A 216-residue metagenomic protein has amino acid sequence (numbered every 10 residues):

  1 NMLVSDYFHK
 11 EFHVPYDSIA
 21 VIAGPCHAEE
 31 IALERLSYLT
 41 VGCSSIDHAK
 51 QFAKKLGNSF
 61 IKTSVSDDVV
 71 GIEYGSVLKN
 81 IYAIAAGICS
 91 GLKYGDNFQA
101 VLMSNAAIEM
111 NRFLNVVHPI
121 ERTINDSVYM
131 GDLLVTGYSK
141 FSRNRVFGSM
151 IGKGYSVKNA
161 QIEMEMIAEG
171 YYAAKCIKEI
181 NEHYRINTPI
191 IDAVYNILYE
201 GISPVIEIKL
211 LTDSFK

Functional and structural regions predicted by a protein language model:
N1-E34, F52-K54: Rossmann-like NAD(P)(H) cofactor-binding subdomain of soluble oxidoreductases
I22-P25, C43-S45, S66-D68, A86-I88 (+2 more regions): Fold-independent oxyanion-binding glycine-rich loops and adjacent beta-strand/coil segments at enzyme active sites
P25-I31, S59-A83, I120-M130: Conserved Rossmann-fold dehydrogenase catalytic segment
A32-K50, A86-V101: Short beta-strand and adjoining strand-loop segment in the mid-core of the Rossmann-like NAD(P)-dependent dehydrogenase
F52-K54, F60, S64-V65, L78 (+2 more regions): Catalytic, metal-anchored helix/loop core of enzyme active sites in primary metabolism
K79, A86-S90, N115-K216: NAD(P)-dependent Rossmann-like dehydrogenase/reductase catalytic/cofactor-binding core
N97-A107, M166: Active-site pocket-shaping loop/turn-to-helix segments
S104-V117: An active-site-proximal "capping" alpha-helix that borders the catalytic cofactor pocket
